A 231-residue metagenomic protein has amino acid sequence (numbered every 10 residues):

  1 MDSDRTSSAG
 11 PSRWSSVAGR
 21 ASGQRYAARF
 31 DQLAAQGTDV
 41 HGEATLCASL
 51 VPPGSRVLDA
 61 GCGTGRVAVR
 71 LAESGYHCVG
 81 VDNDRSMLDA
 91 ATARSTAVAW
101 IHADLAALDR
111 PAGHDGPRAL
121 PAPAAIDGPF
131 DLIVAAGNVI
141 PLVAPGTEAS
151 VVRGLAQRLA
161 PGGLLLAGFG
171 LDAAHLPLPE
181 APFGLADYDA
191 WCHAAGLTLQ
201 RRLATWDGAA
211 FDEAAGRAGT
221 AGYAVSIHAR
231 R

Functional and structural regions predicted by a protein language model:
M1-P53: Conserved class I S-adenosyl-L-methionine
G54-G63: Conserved class I S-adenosyl-L-methionine
T64-D109: Class I SAM-dependent methyltransferase SAM/SAH-binding core
P111-L132: A short acidic, Gly/Pro-enriched loop at the edge of an enzyme's catalytic core that lines a small-molecule cofactor
D131-G146: A short SAM/SAH-binding and catalytic strip from SAM-dependent methyltransferases
A149-P161: A short glycine-rich, Lys/Arg-flanked "PGG" loop and its adjoining helix->strand segment in the class I
G162-G170: Conserved beta-strand signature within the Rossmann-like core of class I S-adenosyl-L-methionine
A181-G196, R202: Short alpha-helix
